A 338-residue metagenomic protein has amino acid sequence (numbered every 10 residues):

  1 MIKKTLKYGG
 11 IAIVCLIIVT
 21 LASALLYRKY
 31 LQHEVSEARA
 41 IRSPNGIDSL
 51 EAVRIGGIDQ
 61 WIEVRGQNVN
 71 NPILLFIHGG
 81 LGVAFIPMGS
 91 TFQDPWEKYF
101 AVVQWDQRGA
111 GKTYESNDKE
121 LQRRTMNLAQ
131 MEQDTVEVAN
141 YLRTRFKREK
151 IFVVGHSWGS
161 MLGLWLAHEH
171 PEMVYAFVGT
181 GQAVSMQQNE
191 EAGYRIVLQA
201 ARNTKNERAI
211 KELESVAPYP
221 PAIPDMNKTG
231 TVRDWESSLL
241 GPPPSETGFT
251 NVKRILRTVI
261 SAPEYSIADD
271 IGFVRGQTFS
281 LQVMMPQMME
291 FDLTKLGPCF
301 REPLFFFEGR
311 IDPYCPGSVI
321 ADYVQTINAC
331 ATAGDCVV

Functional and structural regions predicted by a protein language model:
N71-G80: Short beta-strand element of the alpha/beta-hydrolase
A84-Q93, S318: The serine-hydrolase catalytic nucleophile loop
W96-E115: Conserved alpha/beta-hydrolase
A129-K150: Conserved acidic catalytic loop of the alpha/beta-hydrolase fold
M161, E169-P221: A catalytic-pocket lid/entrance helix-loop region that shapes and gates access to the active site across common
L198-K295, E302: Alpha/beta-hydrolase
F300, F306-E308, D312: Short beta-strand/loop motif that positions the catalytic acidic residue of the alpha/beta-hydrolase fold
P313-V319: Conserved alpha/beta-hydrolase "acid-adjacent" motif
